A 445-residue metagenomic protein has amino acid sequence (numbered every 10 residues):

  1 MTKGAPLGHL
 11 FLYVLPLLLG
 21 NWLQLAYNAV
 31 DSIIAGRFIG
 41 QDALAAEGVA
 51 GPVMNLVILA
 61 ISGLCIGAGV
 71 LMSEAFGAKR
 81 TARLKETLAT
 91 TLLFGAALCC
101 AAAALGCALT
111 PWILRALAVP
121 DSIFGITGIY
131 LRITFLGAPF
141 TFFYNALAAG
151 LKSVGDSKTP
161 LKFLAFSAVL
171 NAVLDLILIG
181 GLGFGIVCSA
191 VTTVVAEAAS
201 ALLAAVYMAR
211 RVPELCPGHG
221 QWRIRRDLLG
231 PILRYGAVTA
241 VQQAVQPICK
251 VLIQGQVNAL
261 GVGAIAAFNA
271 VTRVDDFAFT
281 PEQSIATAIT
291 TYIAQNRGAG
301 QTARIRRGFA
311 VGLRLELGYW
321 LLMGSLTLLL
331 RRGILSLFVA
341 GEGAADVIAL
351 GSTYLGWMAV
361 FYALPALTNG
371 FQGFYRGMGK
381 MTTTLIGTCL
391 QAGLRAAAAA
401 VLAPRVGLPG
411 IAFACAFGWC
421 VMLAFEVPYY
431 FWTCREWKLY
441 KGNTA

Functional and structural regions predicted by a protein language model:
M1-V14, M72-G137, G181-A237, I293-V360 (+1 more regions): Short alpha-helical transmembrane segments in multi-pass integral membrane proteins
L7-A26, V30, V53-A60, L136 (+7 more regions): Residue-level signal for short hydrophobic patches within transmembrane helices of multi-pass membrane transporters
L12-D31, I133, Y144, S167 (+4 more regions): Transmembrane helical elements of multi-pass membrane transporters/channels
L17, N21, I33, V70 (+16 more regions): Transmembrane alpha-helix boundary and packing residues in multipass membrane permease domains and related
L18, W22, A26, V30 (+20 more regions): Generic alpha-helical transmembrane segments of integral inner-membrane proteins, especially permease/transport modules
A26-A45, L114-D121, I177-F184, A244-R273 (+5 more regions): Helix-terminus/linker motif at the lipid-water interface of multi-pass membrane proteins
L44-A104, T141-P160, A267-R331, P365-G379 (+1 more regions): Small-residue-rich hydrophobic transmembrane alpha-helices
C65, I133-K152, P160-A168, S189-L202 (+4 more regions): Short runs within selected transmembrane alpha-helices of multi-pass transporters and secretion channels
